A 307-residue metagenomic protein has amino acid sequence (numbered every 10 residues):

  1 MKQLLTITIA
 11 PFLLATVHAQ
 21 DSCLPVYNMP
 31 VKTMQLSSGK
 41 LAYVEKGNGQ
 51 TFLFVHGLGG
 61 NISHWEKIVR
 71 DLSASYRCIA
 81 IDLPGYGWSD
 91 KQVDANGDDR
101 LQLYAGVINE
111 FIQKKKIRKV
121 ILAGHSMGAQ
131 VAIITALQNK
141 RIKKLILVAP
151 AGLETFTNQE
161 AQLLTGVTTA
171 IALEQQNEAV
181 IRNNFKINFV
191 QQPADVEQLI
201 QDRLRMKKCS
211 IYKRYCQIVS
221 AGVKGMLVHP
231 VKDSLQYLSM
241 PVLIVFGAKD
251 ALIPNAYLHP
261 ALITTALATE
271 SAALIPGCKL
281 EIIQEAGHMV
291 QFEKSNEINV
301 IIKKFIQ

Functional and structural regions predicted by a protein language model:
M1-F52, A74-Y76, A95, R118 (+2 more regions): Alpha/beta-hydrolase fold catalytic core
Y27, S37-S38, K46, L83-A123 (+1 more regions): Active-site loop/oxyanion-hole signature of alpha/beta-hydrolase fold enzymes
G39-K91: Conserved HGGG/HGGXW glycine-rich cap/lid loop of the alpha/beta-hydrolase fold
G124, G128, A132: Gly/Ala-rich beta-loop-alpha elbow adjacent to hydrolase catalytic centers
I133-L137, L145-Q176: Flexible "cap/lid" loop of the alpha/beta hydrolase fold
Q175-Q236: Conserved alpha/beta-hydrolase catalytic His-Asp/Glu region
L238, I244-F246: Short beta-strand/loop motif that positions the catalytic acidic residue of the alpha/beta-hydrolase fold
L274-Q307: Catalytic active-site module of serine/aspartate enzymes centered on a nucleophile-bearing elbow/loop
